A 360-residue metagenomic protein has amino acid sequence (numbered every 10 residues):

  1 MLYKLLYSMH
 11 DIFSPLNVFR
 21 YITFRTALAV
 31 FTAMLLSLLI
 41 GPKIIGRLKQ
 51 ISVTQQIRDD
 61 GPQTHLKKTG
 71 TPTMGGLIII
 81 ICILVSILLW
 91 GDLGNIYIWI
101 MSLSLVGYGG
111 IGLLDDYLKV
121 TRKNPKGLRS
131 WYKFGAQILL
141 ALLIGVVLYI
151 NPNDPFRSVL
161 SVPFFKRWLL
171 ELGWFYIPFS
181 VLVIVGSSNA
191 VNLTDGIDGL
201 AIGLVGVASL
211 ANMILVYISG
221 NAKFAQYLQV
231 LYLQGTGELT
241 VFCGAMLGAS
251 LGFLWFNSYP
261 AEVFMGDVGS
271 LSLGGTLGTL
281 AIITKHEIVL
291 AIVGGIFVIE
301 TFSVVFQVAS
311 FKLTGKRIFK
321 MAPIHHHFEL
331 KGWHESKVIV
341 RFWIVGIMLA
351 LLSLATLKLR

Functional and structural regions predicted by a protein language model:
L2-K43, I83-G110, I144-I150, F156-F165 (+2 more regions): Alpha-helical transmembrane segments
A27-V30, P62-Q63, K67-T73, I78-I79 (+2 more regions): Signature of the chorismate-utilizing enzyme
P42-D60: Membrane-interface helix-loop junction between the first two transmembrane segments
I57-T71, K123-A136, H325, L330: Juxtamembrane helix-capping/reentrant segments at transmembrane boundaries
K68-I80, Y132-L140, E335-V345: Select subsegments of transmembrane alpha-helices in polytopic membrane proteins, especially boundary-proximal
G110-Y117: Alpha-helical transmembrane segments within multi-pass membrane transporters and channels
K119-R129, V162-L170: Membrane interface segments of multi-pass transport proteins and intramembrane proteases
